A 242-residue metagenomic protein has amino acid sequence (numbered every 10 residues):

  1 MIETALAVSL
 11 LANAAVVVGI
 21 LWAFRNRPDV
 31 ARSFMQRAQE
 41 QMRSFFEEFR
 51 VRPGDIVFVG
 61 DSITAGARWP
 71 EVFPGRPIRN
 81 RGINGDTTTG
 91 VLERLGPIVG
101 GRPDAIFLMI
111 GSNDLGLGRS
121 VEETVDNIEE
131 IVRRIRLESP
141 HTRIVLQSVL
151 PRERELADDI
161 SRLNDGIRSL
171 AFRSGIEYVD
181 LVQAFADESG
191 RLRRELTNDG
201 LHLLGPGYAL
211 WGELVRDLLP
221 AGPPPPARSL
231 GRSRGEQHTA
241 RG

Functional and structural regions predicted by a protein language model:
M1-V59, A65-P70, P74, G101 (+3 more regions): N-terminal secretory targeting modules
R27-E130, E153-S161, D165: Conserved SGNH/GDSL esterase-like catalytic core that processes O-acyl groups on lipids and polysaccharides
V59-D61, Q147, V179: Active-site flanking residues adjacent to catalytic metal/cofactor-binding acidic residues
P77-R79, R143, G175-E177: Conserved beta-strand segments of alpha/beta enzyme cores
G82, S148, D180-Q183: Residue-level recognition of beta-strand->loop/alpha-helix junctions
S112-N113, V132-R162, F185-E188: Active-site segments of SGNH/GDSL-like serine hydrolases that catalyze O-acetyl group transfer/hydrolysis on lipids
I128-I131, I135, I167, V215: Hydrophobic alpha-helical packing residues
E153-G242: Catalytic His-Asp segment of secreted/periplasmic serine-dependent ester chemistry enzymes
